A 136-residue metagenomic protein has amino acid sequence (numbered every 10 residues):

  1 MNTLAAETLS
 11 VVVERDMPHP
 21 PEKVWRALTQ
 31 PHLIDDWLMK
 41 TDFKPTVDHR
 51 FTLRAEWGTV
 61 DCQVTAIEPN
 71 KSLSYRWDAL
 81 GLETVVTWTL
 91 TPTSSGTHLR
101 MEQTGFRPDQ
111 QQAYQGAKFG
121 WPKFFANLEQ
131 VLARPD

Functional and structural regions predicted by a protein language model:
M1-D42: Hydrophobic ligand-binding cavity/cleft-lining segments
A5-L9, E56, L80-L82, A113: A generic structural micro-feature
D16, L53-R54, G116: Alpha-helical scaffold segments that form or flank carboxylate-/histidine-based iron centers
W25-L28, W37, W77, W88 (+1 more regions): Tryptophan-centric aromatic hotspots in well-structured domains and transmembrane helices
M39-F43, T52-R100, T104-R107, Q130: Hydrophobic-ligand binding "helix-grip"
G105-D136: A conserved amphipathic terminal alpha-helix motif
